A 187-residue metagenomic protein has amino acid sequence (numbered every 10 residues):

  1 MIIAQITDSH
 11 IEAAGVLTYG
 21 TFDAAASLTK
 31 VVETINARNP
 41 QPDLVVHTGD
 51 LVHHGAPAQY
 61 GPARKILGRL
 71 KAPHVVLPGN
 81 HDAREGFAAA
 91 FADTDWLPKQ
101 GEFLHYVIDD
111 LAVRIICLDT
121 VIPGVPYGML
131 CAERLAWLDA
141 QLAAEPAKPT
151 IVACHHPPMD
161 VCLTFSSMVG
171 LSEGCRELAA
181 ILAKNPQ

Functional and structural regions predicted by a protein language model:
M1-A13, A112-I122, I151-H155: Active-site-proximal beta-strand elements of phosphoester/diester hydrolases
M1-P62, V161: N-terminal active-site segment of His-dependent metallophosphoesterases
Q5-T7, D43-D50, H74-N80, D119 (+2 more regions): Active-site neighborhood of phospho(di)ester-bond hydrolases with catalytic His/Asp-centered motifs
S9, L51-H53, N80-R84, I122 (+1 more regions): Solvent-exposed loop/turn segments at secondary-structure junctions within structured extracellular/periplasmic domains
L17-A26, P98-Q100, S172-R176: A short acidic, glycine-rich active-site loop that binds or catalyzes chemistry on phosphate/adenosine moieties
L17-D23, D93, G124, T164-G170: Short glycine-enriched, charge-decorated loop/helix-capping segments at active-site entrances that position
K30-L44, G128-Q187: His/acidic metal-ligating clusters that form di-metal
P57-D139, A143-P149, G174-A183: Extended active-site neighborhood of metal-dependent phosphoesterases/phosphodiesterases
